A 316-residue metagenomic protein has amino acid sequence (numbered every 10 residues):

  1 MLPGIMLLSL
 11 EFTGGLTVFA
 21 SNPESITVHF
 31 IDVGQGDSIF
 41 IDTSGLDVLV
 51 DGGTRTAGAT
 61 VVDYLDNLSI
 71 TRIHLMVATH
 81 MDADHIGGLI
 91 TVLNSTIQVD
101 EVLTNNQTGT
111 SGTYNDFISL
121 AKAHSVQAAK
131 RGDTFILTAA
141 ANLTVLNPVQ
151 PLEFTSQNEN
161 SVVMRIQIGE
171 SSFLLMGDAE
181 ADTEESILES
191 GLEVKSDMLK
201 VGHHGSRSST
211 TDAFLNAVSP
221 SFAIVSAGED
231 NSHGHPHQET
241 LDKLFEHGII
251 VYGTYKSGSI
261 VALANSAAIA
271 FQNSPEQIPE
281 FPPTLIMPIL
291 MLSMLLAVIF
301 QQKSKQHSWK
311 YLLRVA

Functional and structural regions predicted by a protein language model:
M1-I5, T284: Sec-dependent signal peptide recognition, specifically the positively charged N-region followed immediately by
G4-Q277: Non-globular, low-confidence helical/coil segments that flank catalytic cores
G15, K303-H307: Hydrophobic single-pass membrane-insertion segments
E280: Phosphate-handling catalytic cores of nucleic-acid transaction enzymes
P283-K303: A cross-kingdom C-terminal cell-surface attachment/processing module
H307-A316: Cytoplasmic C-terminal tails of single-pass
